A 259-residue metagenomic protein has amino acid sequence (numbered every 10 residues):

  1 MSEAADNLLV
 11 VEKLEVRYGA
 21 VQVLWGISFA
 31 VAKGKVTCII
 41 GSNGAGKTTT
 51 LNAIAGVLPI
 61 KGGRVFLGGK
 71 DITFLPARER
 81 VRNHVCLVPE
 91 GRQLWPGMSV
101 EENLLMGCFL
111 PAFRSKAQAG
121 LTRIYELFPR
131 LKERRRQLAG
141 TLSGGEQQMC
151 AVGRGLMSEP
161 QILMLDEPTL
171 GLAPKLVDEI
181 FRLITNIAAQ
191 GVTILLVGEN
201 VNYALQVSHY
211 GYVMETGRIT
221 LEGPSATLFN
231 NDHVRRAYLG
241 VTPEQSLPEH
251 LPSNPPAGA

Functional and structural regions predicted by a protein language model:
S2-A259: Glycine-rich phosphate-binding loops of nucleotide-dependent enzymes
